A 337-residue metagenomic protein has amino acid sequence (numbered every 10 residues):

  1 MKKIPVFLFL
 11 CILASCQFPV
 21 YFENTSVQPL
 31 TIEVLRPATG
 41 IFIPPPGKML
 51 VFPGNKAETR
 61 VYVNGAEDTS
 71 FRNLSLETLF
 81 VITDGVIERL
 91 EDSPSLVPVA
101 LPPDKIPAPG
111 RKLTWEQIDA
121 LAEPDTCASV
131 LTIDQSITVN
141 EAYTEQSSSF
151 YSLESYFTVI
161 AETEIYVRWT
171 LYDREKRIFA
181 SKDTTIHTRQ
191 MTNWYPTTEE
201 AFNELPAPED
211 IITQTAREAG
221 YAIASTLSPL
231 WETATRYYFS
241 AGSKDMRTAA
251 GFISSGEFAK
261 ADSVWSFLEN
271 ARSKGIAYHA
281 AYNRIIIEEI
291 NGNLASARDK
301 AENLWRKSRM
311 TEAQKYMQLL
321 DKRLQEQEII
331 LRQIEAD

Functional and structural regions predicted by a protein language model:
M1-I4: Positively charged n-region of N-terminal signal peptides that target proteins for export
I12-S15: C-terminal motif of bacterial Sec signal peptides marking the signal peptidase cleavage site
Q17-P44, Y172-A280, R284-D337: C-terminal/domain-edge helix-coil "capping" segments
P45-D134, K176-I178, E312-K315, L324-A336: N-terminal segment of the mature soluble domain
L50, R60-T69, S147-E154, T197-E200: Flexible coil/linker segments and helix-coil junctions enriched in charged and small residues
L74-T78, I82, A161, E204-T215: Extracytoplasmic/periplasmic, Sec-exported soluble proteins
D134-T198: Amphipathic beta-strand/beta-sheet edge segments enriched in Tyr/Trp
